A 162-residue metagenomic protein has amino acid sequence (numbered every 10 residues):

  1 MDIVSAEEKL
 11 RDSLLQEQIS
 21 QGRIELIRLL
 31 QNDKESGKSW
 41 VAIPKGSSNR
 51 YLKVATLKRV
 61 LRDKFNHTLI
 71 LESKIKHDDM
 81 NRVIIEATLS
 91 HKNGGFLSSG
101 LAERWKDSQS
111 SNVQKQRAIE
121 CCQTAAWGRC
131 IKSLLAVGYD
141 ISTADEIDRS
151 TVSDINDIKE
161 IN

Functional and structural regions predicted by a protein language model:
M1-N162: Polyanion-binding surfaces on beta-sheet-dominated domains and ring/shell assemblies
